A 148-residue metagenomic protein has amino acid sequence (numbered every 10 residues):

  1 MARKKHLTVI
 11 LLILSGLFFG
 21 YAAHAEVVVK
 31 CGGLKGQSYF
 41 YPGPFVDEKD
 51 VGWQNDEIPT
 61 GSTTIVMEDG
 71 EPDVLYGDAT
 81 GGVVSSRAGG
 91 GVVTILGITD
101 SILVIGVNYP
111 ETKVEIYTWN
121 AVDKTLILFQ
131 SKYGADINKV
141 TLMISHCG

Functional and structural regions predicted by a protein language model:
M1-I10: Bacterial N-terminal signal peptides that target proteins for export
V9-F18: Bacterial N-terminal signal peptides
G20-A22: N-terminal signal peptide c-region/cleavage motif recognized by signal peptidases
A25-K30: Short structural boundary motif marking the start of a folded domain
G32-G77, E111, I116: Short, solvent-exposed loop/hinge segments that bridge or flank secondary-structure elements
V46, Q130-G148: Edge beta-strand at a domain terminus
T64-K113, G148: Contiguous, well-ordered beta-strand patches that form the walls/edges of small beta-barrel/beta-sandwich domains
L103, N120-D123: Mature extracytoplasmic/lumenal regions of exported proteins
